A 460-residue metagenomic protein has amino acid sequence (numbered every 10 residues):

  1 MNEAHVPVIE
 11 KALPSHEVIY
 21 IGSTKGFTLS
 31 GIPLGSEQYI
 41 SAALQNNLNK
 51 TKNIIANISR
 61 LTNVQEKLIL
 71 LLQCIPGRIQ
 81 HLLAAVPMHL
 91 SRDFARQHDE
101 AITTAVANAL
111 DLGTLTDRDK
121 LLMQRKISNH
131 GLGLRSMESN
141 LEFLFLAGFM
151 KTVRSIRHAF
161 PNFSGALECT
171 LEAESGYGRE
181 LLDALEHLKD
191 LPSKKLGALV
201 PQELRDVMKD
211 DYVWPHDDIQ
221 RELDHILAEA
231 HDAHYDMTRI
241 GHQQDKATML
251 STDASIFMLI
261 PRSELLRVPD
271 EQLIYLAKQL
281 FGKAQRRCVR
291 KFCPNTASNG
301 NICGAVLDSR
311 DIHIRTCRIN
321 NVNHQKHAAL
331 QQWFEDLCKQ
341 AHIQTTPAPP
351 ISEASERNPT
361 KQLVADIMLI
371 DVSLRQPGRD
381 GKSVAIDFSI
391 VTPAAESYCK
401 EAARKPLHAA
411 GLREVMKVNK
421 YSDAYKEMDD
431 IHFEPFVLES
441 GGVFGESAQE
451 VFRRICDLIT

Functional and structural regions predicted by a protein language model:
M1-T460: Nucleic-acid-interacting cores, centered on viral/eukaryotic replication and modification enzymes
